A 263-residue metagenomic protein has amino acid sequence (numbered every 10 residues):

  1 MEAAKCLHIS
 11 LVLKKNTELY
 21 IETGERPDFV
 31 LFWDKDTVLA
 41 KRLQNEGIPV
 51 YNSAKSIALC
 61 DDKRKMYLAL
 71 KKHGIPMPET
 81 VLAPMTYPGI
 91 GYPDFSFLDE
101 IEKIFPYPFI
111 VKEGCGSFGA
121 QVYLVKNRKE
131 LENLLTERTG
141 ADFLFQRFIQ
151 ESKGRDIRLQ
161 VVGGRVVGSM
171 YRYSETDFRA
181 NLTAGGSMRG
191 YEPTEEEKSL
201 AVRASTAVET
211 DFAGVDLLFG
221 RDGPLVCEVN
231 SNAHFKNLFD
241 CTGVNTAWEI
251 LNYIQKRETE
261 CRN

Functional and structural regions predicted by a protein language model:
M1-G89: Conserved N-proximal alpha/beta basic substrate-recognition cap immediately N-terminal to, or forming the N-lobe
P27-F29, L159-V161, G223-N237: A short beta-strand motif that forms the metal-chelation/ATP-contact edge of phosphoryl-transfer active sites
Y51, P78, I110, L144-Q146 (+1 more regions): Structural detector of well-ordered beta-strand residues that form the stable sheet scaffold of enzyme domains
K65-G119: Hydrophobic alpha-helical segments and helix pairs
Y107-I110, F143-R147, F212-V215: A short linear hydrophobic-aromatic micro-motif
F109, V167-G168, A213, L225-C227: Protein kinase-like catalytic core scaffold
C115-V208: Phosphate-binding site of ATP-dependent enzymes
F178-V226, W248-R262: A long amphipathic alpha-helix within ATP-dependent nucleotide-binding catalytic cores
